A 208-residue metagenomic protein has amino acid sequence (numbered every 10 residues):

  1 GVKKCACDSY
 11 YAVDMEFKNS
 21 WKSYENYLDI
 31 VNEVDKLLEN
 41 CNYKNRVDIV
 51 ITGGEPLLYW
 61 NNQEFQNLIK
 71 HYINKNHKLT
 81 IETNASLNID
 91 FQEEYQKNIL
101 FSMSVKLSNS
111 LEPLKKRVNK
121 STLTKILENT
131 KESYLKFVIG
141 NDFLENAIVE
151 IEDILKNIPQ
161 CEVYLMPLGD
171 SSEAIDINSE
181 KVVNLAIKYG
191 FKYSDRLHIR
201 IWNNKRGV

Functional and structural regions predicted by a protein language model:
G1-K97: Conserved Radical SAM active-site core
R46, L57-V208: Conserved AdoMet/S-adenosylmethionine-binding subsite of the radical SAM
